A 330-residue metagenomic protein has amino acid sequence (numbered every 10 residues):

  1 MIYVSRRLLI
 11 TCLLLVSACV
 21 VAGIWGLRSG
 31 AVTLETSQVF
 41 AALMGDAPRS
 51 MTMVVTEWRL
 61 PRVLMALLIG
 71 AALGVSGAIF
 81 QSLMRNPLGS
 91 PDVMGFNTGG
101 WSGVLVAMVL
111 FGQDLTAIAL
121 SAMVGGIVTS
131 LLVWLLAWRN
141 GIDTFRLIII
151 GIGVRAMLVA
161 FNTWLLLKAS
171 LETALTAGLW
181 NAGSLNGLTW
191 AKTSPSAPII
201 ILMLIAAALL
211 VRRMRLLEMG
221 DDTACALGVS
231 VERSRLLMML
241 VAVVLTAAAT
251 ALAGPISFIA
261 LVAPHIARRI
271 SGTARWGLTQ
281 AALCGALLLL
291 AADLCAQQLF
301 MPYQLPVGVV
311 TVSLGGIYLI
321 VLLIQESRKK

Functional and structural regions predicted by a protein language model:
M1-K330: Alpha-helical transmembrane segments in inner-membrane proteins
